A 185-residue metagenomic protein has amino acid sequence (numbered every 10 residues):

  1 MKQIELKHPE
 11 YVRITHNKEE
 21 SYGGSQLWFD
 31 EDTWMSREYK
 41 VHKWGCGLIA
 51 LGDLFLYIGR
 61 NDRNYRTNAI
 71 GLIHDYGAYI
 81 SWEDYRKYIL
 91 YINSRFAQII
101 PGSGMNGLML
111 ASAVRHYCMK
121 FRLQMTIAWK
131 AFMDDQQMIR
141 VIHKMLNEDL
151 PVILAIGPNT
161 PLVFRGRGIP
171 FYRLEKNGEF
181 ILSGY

Functional and structural regions predicted by a protein language model:
M1-M109: Active-site-adjacent structural segments surrounding the nucleophilic cysteine of cysteine proteases and isopeptidases
E19-Q26, M119-I139: Short, charged, low-hydrophobicity "junction" segments
G45, I127, V152-A155: Structural recognition of the beta-strand scaffold that forms the well-ordered cores of secreted hydrolase catalytic
A50, C118, I156-T160: Generic secondary-structure microfeatures
L51-F55, A111-C118, H143: Non-transmembrane alpha-helical segments in soluble domains of secreted/periplasmic/extracellular proteins
I100-K130: Hydrophobic, well-structured mid-protein blocks that either form specific transmembrane helices
M133-Y185: Active-site-adjacent substructure of cysteine-protease-like catalytic cores
